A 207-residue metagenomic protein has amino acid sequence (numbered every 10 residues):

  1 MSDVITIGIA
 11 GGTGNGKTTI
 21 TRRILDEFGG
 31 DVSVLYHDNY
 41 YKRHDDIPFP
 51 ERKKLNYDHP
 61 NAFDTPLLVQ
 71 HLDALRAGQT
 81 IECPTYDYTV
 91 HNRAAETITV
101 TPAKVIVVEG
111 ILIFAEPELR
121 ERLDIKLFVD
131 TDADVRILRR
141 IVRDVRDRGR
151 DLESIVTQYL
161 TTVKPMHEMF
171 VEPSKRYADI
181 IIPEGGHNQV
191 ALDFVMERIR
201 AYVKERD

Functional and structural regions predicted by a protein language model:
T13: The conserved Walker
K17: Conserved lysine of the Walker
I20: Hydrophobic positions on the alpha1 helix immediately C-terminal to the Walker A/P-loop
D26-V34: Post-Walker A helix-loop "phosphate-sensing" segment adjacent to the P-loop in P-loop NTPases
S33-V34, K42, D46-V90: Conserved nucleotide-sensing/catalytic segment adjacent to the nucleotide-binding pocket in NTP-handling enzymes
H71-V108, I113-F114, R200: Phosphate-binding/switch loop-helix module in NTP-utilizing enzymes
A94-R148: ATP-dependent NMP and nucleoside kinases share a basic, alpha-helical "lid"
T101-P102, V142-V145, K164-D207: NTP-dependent small-molecule kinase module
